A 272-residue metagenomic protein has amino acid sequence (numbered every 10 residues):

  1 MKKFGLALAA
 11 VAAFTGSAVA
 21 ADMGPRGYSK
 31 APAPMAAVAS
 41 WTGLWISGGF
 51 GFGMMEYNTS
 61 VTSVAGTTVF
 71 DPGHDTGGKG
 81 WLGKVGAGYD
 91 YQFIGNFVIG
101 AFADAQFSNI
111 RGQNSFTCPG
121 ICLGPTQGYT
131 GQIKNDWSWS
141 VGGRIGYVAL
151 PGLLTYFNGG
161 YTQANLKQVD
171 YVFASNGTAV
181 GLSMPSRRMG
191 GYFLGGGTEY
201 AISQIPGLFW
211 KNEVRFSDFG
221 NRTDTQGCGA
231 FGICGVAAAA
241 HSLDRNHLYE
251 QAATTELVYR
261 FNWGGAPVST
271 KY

Functional and structural regions predicted by a protein language model:
K2-Y272: Gram-negative outer-membrane beta-barrel domains
